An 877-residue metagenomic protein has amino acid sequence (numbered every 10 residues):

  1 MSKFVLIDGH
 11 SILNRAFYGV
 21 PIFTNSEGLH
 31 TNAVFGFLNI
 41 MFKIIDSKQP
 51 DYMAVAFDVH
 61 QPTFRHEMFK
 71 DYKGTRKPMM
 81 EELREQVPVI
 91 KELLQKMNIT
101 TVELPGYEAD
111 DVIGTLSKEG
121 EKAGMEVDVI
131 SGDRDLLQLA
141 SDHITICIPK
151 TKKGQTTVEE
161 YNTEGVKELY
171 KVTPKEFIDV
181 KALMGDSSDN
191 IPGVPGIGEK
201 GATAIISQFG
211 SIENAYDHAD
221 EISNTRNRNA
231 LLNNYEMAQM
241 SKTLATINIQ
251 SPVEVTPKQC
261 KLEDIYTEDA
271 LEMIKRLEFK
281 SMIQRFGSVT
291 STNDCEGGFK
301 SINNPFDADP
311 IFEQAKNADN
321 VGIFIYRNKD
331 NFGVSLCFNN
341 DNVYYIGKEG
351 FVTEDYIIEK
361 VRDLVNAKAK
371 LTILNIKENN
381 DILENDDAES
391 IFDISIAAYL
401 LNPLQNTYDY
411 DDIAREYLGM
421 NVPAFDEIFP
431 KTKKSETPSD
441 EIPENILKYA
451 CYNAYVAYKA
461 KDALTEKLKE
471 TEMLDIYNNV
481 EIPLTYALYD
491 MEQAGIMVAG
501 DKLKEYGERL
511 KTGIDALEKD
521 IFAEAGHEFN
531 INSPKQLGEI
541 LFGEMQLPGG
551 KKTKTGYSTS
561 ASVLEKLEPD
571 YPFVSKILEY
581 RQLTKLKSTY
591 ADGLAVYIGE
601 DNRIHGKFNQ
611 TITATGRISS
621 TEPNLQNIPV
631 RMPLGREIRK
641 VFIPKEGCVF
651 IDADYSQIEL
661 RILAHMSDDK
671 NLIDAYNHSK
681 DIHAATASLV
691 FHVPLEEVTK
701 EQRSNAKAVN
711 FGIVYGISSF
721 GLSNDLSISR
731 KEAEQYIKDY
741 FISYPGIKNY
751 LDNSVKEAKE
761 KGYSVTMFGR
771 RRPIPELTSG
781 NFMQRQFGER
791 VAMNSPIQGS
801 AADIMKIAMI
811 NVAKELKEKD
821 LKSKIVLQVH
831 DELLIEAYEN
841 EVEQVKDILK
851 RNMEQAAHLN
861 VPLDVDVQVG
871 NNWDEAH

Functional and structural regions predicted by a protein language model:
S2, F23-T24, G74-Q250: Extended two-metal-dependent nuclease catalytic cores across DNA- and RNA-processing enzymes
F4-V5, G9, R15-A54, K70-D71 (+4 more regions): Conserved RNase H-like, two-metal-ion catalytic cores of nucleic-acid enzymes
K153-K181, F299, S335-E470, V480 (+1 more regions): Active-site-proximal helix-loop-helix substrate-binding element of RNase H-like nuclease domains
N234-G350, A367-I376, T432-V630, I643 (+8 more regions): Conserved "right-hand" nucleotidyltransferase catalytic core of DNA-directed polymerases
L336-N340, L401-P403, Y408-K431, Y449-C451 (+2 more regions): Function-dense linear segments that define catalytic or interfacial modules in macromolecule-processing proteins
S439, Q493, H605-G606, Q610-T613 (+3 more regions): Conserved catalytic core of nucleic-acid polymerases
L468-V480, L484, I804, A808-V829 (+1 more regions): Active-site palm subdomain of RNA-directed nucleic acid polymerases
T512-K519, A523-S575, I742-R790, N794 (+2 more regions): C-terminal polymerase-core module
